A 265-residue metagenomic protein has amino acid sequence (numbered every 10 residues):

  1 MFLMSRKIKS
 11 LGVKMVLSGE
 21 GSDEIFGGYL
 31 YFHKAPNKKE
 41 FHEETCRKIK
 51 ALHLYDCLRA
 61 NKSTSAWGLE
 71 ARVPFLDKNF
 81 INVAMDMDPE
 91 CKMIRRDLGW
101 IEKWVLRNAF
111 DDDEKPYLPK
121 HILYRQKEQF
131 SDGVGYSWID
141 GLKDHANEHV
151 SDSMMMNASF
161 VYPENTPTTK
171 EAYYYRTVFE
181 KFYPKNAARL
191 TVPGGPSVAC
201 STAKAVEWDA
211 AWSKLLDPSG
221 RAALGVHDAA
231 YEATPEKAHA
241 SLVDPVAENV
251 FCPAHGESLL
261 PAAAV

Functional and structural regions predicted by a protein language model:
M1-E24: ATP-dependent adenylation/nucleotidyltransferase module used to activate substrates
G12-L17, P36, F41-V265: Adenosyl-5′-phosphate
E24-G28, H33: Short catalytic/ligand-binding loop motif for oxyanion handling, primarily in non-cytosolic enzymes, centered on
